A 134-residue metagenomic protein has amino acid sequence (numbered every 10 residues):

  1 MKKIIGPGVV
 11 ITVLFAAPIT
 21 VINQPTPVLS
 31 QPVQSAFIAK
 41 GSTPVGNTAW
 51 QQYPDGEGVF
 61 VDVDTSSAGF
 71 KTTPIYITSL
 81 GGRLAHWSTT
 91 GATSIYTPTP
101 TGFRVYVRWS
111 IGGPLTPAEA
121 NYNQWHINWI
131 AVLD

Functional and structural regions predicted by a protein language model:
M1-I11: Bacterial N-terminal signal peptides that target proteins for export
V13-F15, A120: Residue-level recognition of conserved structural "scaffold" positions that shape functional pockets and channels
A16-T26: C-terminal segment of classical bacterial N-terminal signal peptides
P27-D134: Extracellular receptor-binding modules and their adjoining Ser/Thr/Gly/Asp/Asn-rich linkers
